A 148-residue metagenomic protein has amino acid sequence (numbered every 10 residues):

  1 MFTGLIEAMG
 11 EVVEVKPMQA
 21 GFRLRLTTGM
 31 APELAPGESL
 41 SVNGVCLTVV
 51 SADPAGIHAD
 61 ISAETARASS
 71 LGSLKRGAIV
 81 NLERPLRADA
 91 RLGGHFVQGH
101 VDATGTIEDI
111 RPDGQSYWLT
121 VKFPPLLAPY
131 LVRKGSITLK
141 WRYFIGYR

Functional and structural regions predicted by a protein language model:
M1-R148: Conserved loop->alpha-helix
